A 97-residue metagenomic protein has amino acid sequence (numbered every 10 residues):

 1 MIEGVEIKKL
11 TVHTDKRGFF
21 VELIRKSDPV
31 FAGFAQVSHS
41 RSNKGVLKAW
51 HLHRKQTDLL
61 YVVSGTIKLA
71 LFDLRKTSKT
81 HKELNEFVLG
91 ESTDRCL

Functional and structural regions predicted by a protein language model:
M1-C96: Non-catalytic, conserved peripheral segments adjacent to functional cores
